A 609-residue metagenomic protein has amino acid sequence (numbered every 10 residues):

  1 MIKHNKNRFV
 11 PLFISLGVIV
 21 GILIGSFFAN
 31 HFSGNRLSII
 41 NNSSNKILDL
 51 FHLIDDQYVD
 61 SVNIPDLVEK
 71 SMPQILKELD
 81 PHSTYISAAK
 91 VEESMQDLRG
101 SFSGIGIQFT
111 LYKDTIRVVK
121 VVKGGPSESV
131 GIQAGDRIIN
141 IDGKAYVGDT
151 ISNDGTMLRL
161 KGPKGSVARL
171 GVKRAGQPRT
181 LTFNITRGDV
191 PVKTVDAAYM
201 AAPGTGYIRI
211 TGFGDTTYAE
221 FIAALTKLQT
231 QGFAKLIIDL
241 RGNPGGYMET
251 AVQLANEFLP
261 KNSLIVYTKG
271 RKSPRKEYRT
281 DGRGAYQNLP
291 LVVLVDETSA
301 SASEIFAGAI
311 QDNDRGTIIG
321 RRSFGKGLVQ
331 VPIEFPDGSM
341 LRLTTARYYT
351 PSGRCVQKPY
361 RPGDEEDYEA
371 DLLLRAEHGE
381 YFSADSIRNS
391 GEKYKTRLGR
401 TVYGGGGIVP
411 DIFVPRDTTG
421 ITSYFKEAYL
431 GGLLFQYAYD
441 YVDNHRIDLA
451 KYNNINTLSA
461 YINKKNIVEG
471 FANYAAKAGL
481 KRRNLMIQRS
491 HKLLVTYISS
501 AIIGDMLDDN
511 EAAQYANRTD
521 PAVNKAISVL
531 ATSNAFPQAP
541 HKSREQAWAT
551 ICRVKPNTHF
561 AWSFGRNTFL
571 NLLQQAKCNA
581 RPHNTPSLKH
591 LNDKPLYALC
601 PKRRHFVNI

Functional and structural regions predicted by a protein language model:
I2, F27-S43, I47, F51-D55 (+7 more regions): Cleft-lining beta-strand/loop regions that shape enzyme active-site pockets
L12-F27: Hydrophobic membrane-insertion alpha-helices, especially the h-region of bacterial N-terminal signal peptides
Y58-V119, G165-A197, N517-I527, A535-R544: Extended, small/polar residue-biased N-terminal targeting/export presequences and adjacent propeptide/linker tracts
G135-R137: Structural motif
A302, D314, R321, G325-R388 (+1 more regions): Polar, glycine-rich mid-to-C-terminal structural blocks that act as macromolecule-binding/assembly scaffolds
C355-V356, Y360-C552: Conserved functional hotspot residues or short segments at active or partner-binding sites across diverse domains
T558-A561, G565-T568, A580, N584-T585 (+3 more regions): Short hydrophobic alpha-helical segments enriched in small aliphatic residues
